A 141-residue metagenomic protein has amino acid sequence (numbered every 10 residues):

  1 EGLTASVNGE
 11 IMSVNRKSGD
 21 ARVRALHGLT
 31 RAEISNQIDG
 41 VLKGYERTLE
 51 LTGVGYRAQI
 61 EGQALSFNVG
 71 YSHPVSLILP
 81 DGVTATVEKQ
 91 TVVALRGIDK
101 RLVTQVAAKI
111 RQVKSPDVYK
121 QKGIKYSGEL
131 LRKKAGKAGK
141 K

Functional and structural regions predicted by a protein language model:
E1-K141: Ribosome-associated RNA-binding proteins
